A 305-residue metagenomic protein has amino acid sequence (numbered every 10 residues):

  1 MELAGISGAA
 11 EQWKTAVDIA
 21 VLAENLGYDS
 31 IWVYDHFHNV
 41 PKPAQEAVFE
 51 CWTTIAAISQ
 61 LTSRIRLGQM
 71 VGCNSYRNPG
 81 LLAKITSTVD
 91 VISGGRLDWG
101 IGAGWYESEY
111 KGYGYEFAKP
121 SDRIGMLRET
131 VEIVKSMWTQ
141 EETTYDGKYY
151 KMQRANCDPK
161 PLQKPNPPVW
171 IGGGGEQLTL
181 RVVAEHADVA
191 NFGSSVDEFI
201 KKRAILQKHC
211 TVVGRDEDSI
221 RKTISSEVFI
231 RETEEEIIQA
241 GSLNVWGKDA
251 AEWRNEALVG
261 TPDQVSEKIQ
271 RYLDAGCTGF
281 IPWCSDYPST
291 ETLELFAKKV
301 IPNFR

Functional and structural regions predicted by a protein language model:
M1-L26, D98-G100, A118, E132-K135 (+2 more regions): C-terminal amphipathic alpha-helical "assembly" element that mediates oligomerization/partner interfaces or acts as
M1-L61, P165-P167, Q239, W283: N-terminal beta1-alpha1-beta2 module of alpha/beta enzyme domains
D29-D35, L67-Q69, D98-G102, F280-W283: Short beta-strand segments at enzyme active-site cores
P43, S75-H186, I200-L206, D218: Internal, glycine-rich beta/alpha segment that forms the wall or movable "lid" of small-molecule/cofactor binding
Q45-G68, M126-I133, M137, E294-R305: Alpha-helix-loop-beta-strand connector modules within alpha/beta enzyme cores
C51, L82, V265: Conserved donor sugar-nucleotide recognition element shared by glycan-biosynthetic enzymes
G68-Y76, S226-I230: Conserved strand-turn element in the central/C-terminal portion of the radical SAM core barrel that lines
